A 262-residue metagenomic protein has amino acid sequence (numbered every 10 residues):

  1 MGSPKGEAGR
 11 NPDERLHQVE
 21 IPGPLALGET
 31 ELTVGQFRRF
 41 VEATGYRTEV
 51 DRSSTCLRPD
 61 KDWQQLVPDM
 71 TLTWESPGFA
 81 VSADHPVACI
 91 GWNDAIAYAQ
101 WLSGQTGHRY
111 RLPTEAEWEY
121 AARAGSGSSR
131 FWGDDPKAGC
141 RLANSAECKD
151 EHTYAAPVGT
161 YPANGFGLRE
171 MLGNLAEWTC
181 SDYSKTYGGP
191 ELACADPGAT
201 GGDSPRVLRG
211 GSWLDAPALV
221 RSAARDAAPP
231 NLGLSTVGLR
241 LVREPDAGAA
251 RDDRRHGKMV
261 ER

Functional and structural regions predicted by a protein language model:
S3-G9, R47, T55-D226, G233 (+3 more regions): Functional-site microenvironments in short loops/helix caps that host divalent-cation chemistry
P12-L16: Aromatic- and Gly/Pro-rich amphipathic surface segment
H17-V19, R206: Short beta-strand segments
G28: An anion-binding catalytic pocket shared by soluble metabolic enzymes
T33: Acidic-aromatic/histidine active-site loop/patch
E42: Catalytic-histidine neighborhood of serine endopeptidases, predominantly the chymotrypsin-like S1/PA family
